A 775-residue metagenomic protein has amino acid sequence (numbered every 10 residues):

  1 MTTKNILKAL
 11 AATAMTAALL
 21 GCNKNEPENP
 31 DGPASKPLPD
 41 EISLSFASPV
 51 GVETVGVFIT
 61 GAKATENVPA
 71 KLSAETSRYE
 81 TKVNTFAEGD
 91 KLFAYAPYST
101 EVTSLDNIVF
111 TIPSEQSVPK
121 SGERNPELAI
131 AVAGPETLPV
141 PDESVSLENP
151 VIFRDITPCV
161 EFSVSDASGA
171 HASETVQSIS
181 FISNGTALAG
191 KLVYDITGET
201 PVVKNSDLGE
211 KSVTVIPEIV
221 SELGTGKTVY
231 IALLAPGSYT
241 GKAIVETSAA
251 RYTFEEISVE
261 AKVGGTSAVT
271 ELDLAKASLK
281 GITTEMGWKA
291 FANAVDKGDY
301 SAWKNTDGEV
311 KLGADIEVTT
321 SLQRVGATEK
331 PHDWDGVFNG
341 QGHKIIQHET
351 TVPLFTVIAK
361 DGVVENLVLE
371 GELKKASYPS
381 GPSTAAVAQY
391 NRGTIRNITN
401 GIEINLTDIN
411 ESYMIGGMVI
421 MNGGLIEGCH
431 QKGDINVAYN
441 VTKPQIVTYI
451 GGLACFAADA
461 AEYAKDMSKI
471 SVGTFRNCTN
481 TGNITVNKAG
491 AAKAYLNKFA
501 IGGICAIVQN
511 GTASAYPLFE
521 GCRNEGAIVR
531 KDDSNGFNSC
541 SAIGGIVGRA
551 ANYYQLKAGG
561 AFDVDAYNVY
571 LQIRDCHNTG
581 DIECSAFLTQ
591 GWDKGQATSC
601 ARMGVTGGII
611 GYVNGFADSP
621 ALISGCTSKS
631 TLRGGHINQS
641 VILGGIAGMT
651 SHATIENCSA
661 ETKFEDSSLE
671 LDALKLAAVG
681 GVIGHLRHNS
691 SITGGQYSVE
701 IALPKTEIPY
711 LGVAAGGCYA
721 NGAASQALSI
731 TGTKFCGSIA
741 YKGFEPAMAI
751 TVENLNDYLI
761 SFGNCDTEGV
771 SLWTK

Functional and structural regions predicted by a protein language model:
M1-L10: Bacterial N-terminal signal peptides that target proteins for export
A18-G21: C-terminal motif of bacterial Sec signal peptides marking the signal peptidase cleavage site
N23-E26: Bacterial signal peptide processing site
E28-S173, I219-Y230, A235, T253-V259 (+1 more regions): Short, low-hydrophobicity acidic/polar segments
F58-T65, N184-T186, E199, E246-A250 (+2 more regions): Change "in extracellular beta-sheet-rich domains … of secreted and cell-surface proteins" to "in beta-sheet-rich domains
V160-G224: Short helix-loop boundary/capping segments
Y239-G241: A short tyrosine-centered beta-strand micro-motif
A277-K775: Surface-exposed repetitive/solenoidal architectures
